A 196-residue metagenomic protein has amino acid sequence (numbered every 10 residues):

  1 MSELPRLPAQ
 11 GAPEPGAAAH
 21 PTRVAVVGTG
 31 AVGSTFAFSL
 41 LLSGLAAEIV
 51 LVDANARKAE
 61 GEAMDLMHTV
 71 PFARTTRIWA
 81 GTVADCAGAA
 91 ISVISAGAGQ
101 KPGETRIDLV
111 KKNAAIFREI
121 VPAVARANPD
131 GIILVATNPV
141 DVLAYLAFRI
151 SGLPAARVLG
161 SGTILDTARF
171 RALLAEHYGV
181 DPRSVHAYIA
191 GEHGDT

Functional and structural regions predicted by a protein language model:
S2-L4, A9, E48, V52-A89 (+1 more regions): Conserved N-terminal Rossmann-fold NAD(P) cofactor-binding segment
S2-T22: A short, basic/flexible loop-to-alpha-helix module at the beginning of a structural domain
V24-V26, L51: Hydrophobic Val/Ile/Leu positions in short beta-strands of Rossmann-like dinucleotide-binding domains
T29-G30: Glycine-rich Rossmann-fold phosphate-binding loop(s) that bind the pyrophosphate of adenine dinucleotide cofactors
G33-S34: N-terminal Rossmann-fold NAD(P) dinucleotide-binding loop
P71-I132: Rossmann-like NAD(P)-binding element
R106-R171: Rossmann-like NAD(P)(H) cofactor-binding subdomain of soluble oxidoreductases
R171-T196: Substrate/ligand-engaging "lid" and interaction regions
